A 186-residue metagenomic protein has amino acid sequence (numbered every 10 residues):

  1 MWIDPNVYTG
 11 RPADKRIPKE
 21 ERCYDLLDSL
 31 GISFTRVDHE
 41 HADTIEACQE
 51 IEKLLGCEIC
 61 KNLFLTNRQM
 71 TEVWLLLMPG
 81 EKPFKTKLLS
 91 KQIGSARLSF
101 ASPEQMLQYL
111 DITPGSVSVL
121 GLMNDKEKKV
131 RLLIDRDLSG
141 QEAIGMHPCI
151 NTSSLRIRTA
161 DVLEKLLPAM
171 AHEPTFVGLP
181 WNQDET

Functional and structural regions predicted by a protein language model:
M1-T186: Extended, low-hydrophobicity, polar/charged segments
